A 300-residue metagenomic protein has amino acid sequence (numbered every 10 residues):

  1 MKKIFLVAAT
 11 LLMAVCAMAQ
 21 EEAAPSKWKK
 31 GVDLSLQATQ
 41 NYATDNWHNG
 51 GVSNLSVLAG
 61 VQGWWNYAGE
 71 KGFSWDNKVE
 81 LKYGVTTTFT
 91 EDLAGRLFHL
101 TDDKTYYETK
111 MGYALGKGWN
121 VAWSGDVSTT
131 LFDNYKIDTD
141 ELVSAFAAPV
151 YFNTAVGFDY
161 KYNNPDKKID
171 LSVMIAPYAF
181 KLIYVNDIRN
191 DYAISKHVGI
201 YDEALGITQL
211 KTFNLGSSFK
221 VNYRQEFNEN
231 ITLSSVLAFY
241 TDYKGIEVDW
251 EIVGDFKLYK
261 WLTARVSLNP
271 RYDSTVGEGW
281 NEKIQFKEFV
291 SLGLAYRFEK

Functional and structural regions predicted by a protein language model:
E21-K29, Y67-W75, A114-A122, N163-S172 (+3 more regions): Short loop/turn motifs that connect adjacent beta-strands in outer-membrane beta-barrel proteins
V32-L34, N77, W123-G125, V156 (+4 more regions): Membrane-embedded beta-strand positions of outer-membrane beta-barrel proteins
L36-Y42, L81-T87, V127-D133, Y162 (+4 more regions): Transmembrane beta-strands of outer-membrane beta-barrel pores
N46-G51, T87, E91-L97, T139-F146 (+3 more regions): Extracellular loop and loop/strand-boundary signature of outer-membrane beta-barrel proteins
V52, E70-G72, F213, Y240-D249 (+1 more regions): Solvent-exposed loop/turn segments connecting transmembrane beta-strands in outer-membrane beta-barrel proteins
G63-Y67, Y113, Y160-N164, V221 (+4 more regions): Residue-level signature of outer-membrane beta-barrel architecture
L97-N214, Q285: Outer-membrane pore/translocation modules
G254, I284-K300: Outer-membrane beta-barrel "beta-signal"
